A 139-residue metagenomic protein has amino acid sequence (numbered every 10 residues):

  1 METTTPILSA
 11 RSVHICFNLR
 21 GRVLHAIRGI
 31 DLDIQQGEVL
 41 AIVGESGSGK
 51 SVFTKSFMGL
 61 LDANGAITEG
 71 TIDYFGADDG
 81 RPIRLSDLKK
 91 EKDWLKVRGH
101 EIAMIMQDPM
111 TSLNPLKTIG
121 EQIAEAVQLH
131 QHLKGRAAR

Functional and structural regions predicted by a protein language model:
M1-R139: ABC transporter nucleotide-binding domains
